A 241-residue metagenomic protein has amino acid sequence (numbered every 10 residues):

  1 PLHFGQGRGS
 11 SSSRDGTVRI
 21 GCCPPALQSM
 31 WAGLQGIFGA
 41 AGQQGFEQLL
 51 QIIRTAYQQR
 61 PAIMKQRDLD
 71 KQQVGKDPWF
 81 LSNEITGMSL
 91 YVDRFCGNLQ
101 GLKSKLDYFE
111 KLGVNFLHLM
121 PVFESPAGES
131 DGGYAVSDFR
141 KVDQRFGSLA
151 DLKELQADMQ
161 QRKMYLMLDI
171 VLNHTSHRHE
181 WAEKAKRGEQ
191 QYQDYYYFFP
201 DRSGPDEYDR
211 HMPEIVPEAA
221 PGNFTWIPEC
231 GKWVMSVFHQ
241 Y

Functional and structural regions predicted by a protein language model:
H3: Detector for the Zn2+-coordinating histidines of canonical Cys2His2
S10-S12: Intrinsically disordered, low-complexity segments enriched in serine/threonine/proline/glycine and often basic
R14-T86, Y91, R145, R162 (+1 more regions): Alpha-amylase-like alpha-glycosidases and glucanotransferases acting on alpha-linked glucans and related
T86-L90, L117-L119, L166-L168: Hydrophobic faces of well-ordered beta-strands that scaffold small-molecule active sites in alpha/beta enzyme cores
G97, Y108-E154, M164, L172-E180: Aromatic-lined carbohydrate-binding/catalytic grooves of carbohydrate-active enzymes
L99-D107, Q156, Y196-P200: Glycan-processing catalytic domains of CAZymes
